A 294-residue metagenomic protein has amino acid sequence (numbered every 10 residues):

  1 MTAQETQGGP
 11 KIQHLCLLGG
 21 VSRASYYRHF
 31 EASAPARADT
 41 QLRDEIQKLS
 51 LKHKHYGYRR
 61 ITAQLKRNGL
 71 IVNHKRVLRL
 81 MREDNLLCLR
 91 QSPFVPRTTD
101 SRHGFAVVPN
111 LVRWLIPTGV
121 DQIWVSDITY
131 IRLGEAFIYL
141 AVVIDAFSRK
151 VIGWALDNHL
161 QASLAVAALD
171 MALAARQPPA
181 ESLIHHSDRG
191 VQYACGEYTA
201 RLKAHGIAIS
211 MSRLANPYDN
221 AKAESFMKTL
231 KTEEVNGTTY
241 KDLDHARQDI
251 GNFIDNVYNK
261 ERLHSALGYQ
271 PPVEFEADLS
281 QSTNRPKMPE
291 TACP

Functional and structural regions predicted by a protein language model:
M1-P294: Charged DNA-binding/catalytic regions of mobile-element recombinases
